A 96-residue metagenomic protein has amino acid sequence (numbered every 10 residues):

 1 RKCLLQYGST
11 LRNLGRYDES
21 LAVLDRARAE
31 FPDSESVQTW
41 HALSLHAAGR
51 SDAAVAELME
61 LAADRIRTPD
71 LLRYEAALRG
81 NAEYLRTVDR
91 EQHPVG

Functional and structural regions predicted by a protein language model:
R1-A29: Alpha-helical adaptor scaffolds
R1-K2, S36, D70: Start-of-helix register in tetratricopeptide repeats
D25-P32, A62-T68: Solenoid-like repeat scaffolds
H46-P69: TPR/TPR-like (Sel1-like) alpha-helical repeat modules
A63-G96: Terminal, low-structured helical/coil segments at or just beyond the last alpha-helical repeat
